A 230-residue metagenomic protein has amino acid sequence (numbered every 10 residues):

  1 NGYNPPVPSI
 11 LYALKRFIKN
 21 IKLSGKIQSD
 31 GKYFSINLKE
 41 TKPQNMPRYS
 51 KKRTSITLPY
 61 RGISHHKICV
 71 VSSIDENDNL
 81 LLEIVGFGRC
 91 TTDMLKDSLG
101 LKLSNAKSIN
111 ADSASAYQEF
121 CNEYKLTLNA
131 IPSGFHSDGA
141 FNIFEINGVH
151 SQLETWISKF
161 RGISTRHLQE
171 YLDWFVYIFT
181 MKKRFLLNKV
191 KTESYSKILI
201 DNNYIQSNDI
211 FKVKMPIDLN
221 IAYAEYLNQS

Functional and structural regions predicted by a protein language model:
N1-S230: Residue-level recognition of single "structural anchor" positions that define or cap local secondary structure
